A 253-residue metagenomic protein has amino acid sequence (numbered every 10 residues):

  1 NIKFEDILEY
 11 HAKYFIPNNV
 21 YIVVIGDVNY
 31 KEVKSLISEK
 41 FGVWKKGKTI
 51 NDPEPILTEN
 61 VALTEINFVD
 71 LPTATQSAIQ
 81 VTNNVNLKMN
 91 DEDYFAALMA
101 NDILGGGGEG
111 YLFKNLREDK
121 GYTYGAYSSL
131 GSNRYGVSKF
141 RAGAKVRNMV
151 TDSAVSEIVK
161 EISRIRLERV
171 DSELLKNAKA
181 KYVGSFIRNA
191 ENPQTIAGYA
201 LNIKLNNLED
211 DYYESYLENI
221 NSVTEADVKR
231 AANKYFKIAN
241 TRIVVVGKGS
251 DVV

Functional and structural regions predicted by a protein language model:
N1-N18, V43-D91, D102-D152, L174 (+2 more regions): Non-catalytic beta-strand/loop surface segments
Y21-G26, E173-V253: C-terminal regions of mature proteins
G26-K31, R147-T151, K248-S250: Helix N-cap motif at beta-to-alpha junctions
K34-F41, A154-E161, V253: Short amphipathic alpha-helices in soluble, non-transmembrane regions that often serve as interface/regulatory elements
E39-K48, K160-R169: A common structural junction motif
D93-F95: Zinc-dependent metallopeptidase catalytic helix centered on the HExxH motif and its immediate flanking segment
A142-G143, S163-L167, Y213-Y216: Short beta-alpha connecting loops at secondary-structure transitions that line or flank enzyme active sites
